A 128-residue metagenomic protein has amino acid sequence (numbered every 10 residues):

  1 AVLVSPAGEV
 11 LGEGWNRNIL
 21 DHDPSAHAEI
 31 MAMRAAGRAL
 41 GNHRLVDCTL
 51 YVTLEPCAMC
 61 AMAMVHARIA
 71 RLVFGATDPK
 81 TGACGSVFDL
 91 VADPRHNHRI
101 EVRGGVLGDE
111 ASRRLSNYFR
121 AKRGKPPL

Functional and structural regions predicted by a protein language model:
A1-G8: Short beta-strand scaffold segments in enzyme catalytic cores
V2, T49-Y51, V73: Residues embedded in well-ordered beta-strands within globular domains across many folds
A7, A35-A36: Histidine-rich, glycine-flanked metal-binding segment
R17-M31, A35: A short, polar/charged loop-to-alpha-helix boundary motif
N42-L54: Immediate flanking context of iron-sulfur cluster ligation sites
M59-L128: Zinc-dependent deaminase
